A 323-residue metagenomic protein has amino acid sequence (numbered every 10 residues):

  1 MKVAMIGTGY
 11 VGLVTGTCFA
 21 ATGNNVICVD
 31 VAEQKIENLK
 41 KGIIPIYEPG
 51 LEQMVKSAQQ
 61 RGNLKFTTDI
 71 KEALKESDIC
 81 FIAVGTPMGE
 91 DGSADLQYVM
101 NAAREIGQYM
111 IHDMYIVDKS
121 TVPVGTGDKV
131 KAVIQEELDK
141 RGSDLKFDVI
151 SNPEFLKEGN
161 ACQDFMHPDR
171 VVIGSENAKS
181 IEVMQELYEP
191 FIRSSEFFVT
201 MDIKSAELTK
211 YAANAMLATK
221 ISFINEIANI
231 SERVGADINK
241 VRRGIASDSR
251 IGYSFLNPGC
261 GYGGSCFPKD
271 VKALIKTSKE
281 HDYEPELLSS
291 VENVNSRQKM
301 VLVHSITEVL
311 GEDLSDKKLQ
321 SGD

Functional and structural regions predicted by a protein language model:
M1-D323: Structural/interface elements that position substrates and couple domains in central-metabolism enzymes
